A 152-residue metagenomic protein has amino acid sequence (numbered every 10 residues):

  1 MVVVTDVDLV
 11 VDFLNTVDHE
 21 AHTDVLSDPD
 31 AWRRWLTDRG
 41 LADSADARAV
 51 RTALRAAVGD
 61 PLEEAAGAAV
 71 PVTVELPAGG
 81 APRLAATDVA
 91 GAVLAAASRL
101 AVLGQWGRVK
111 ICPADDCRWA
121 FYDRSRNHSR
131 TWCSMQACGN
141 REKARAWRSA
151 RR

Functional and structural regions predicted by a protein language model:
M1-I111, D115-Y122: Short helix-coil boundary/hinge micro-motifs
C112, C133-S134: Hydrophobic face of beta-strands forming the core of extended beta-sheets/solenoids, especially the left-handed
D123-R130: Short linker/helix segments within small regulatory modules
H128, M135-R152: Basic DNA-binding region of bZIP-type proteins
